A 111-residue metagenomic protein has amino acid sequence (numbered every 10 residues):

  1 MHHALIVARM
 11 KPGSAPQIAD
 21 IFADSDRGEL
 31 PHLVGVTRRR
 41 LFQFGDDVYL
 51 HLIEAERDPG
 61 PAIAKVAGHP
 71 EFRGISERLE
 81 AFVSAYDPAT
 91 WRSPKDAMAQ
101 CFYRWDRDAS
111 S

Functional and structural regions predicted by a protein language model:
M1-P12: Short glycine-/aliphatic-rich beta-strand segments at the starts of folded cytosolic domains
L5-V7, R38-H69: Short, well-ordered beta-strand segments in beta-rich or mixed alpha/beta enzyme and ligand-binding folds
M10-T37: Short amphipathic alpha-helical segments
K11, L41-F42, D106-A109: Small/flexible residues
E29-V36, E56-S93: An amphipathic, aromatic/His-enriched active-site/gating alpha helix that lines ligand/cofactor pockets
Y86-S111: Short, low-order "capping/linker" segments at domain edges
